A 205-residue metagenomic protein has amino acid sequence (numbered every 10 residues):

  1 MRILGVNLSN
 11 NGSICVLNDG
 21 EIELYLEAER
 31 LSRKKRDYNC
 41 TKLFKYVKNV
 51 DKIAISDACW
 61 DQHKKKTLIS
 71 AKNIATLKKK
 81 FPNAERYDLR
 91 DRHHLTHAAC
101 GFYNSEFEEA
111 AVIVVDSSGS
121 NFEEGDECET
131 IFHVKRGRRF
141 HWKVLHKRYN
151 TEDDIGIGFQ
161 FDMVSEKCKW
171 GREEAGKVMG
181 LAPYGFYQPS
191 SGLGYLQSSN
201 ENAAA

Functional and structural regions predicted by a protein language model:
M1-A205: Short acidic/glycine-rich loops and adjacent helix/strand connectors that line catalytic pockets where negatively
